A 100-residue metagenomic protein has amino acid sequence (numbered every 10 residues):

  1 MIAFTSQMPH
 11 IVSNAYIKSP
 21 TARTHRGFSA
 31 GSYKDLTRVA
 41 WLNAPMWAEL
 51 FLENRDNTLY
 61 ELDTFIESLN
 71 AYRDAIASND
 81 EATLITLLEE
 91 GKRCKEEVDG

Functional and structural regions predicted by a protein language model:
M1-S6, R23-R26: Conserved Rossmann-fold dehydrogenase catalytic segment
T5-P9, A40: Active-site oxyanion/phosphate-handling segment shared across diverse enzymes
S13: Acidic/glycine-rich phosphate/pyrophosphate-binding loops and surrounding catalytic core that coordinate Mg2+
T24-C94: Interdomain hinge/lid region at the active-site interface of Rossmann-like NAD(P)-dependent oxidoreductases
E97-G100: Amphipathic alpha-helical coiled-coil segments
